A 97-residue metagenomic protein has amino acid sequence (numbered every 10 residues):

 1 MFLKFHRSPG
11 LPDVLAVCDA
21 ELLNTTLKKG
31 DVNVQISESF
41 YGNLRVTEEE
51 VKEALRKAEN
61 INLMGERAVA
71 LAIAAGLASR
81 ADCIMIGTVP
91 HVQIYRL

Functional and structural regions predicted by a protein language model:
M1-E49: Conserved mixed alpha/beta catalytic, RNA-binding, or beta-rich assembly cores of soluble enzyme, regulatory
H6-G10, E53-R56, I84-M85: Solvent-exposed alpha-helices and their adjacent loops that cap or buttress functional pockets in soluble metabolic
L11-V14, A58-N60, V89: Short, surface-exposed beta-edge/turn micro-motifs
C18-A20, M64-R67, L97: Fold-independent oxyanion-binding glycine-rich loops and adjacent beta-strand/coil segments at enzyme active sites
I36-Y41, K57, C83-G87: Short, surface-exposed linear patches
R45-V51, G65, V92-R96: Short C-terminal domain-edge/linker segments immediately following a structured domain
E49-A75: Mid-chain, well-packed structural core segment of small domains
L71-L97: C-terminal structural segments of small proteins and small subunits
